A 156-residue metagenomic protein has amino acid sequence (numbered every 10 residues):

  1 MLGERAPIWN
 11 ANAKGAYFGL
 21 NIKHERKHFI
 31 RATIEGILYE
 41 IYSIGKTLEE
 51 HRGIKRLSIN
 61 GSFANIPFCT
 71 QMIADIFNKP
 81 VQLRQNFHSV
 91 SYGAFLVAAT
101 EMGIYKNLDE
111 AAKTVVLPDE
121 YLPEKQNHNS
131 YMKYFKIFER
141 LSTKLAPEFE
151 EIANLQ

Functional and structural regions predicted by a protein language model:
M1-Y92: Activation-segment/catalytic-loop signature of the eukaryotic protein kinase fold
Q82, T100-G103: Amphipathic alpha-helical interaction elements
Y92-A99: Short, small-residue alpha-helix embedded
G103-Q156: Acidic, glycine/GT-rich loop-and beta-edge segments that sit at the periphery of enzyme/chaperone cores
